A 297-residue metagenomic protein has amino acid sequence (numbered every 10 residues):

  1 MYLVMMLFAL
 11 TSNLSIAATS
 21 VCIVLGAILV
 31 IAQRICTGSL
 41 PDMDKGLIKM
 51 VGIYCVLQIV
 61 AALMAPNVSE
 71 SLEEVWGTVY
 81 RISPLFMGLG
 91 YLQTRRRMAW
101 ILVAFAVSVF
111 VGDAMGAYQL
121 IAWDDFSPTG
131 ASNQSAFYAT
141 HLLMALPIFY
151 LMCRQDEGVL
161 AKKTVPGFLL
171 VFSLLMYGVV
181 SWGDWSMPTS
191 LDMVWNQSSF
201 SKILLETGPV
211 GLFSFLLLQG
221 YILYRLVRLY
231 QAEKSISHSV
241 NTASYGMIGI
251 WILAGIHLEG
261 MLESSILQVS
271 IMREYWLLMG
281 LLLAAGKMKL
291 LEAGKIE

Functional and structural regions predicted by a protein language model:
M1-E73, Q93-A106, M152-V165, I236 (+2 more regions): Transmembrane signal-anchor hairpin modules in multi-pass inner-membrane enzymes, especially those that act on
M1-F8, V227-L262: Loop-to-helix entry and N-terminal half of a specific, functionally important transmembrane alpha helix in multi-pass
Y2, L25-I31, P147, I248-E297: Transmembrane alpha-helices of multi-pass inner-membrane enzymes
I16-R34, V75-F86, F137-L146, V210 (+1 more regions): Membrane-embedded alpha-helical segments of multi-pass membrane proteins, especially the transmembrane helices
V21-V24, G208-I222: Hydrophobic alpha-helical transmembrane segments
I59, S83-M87, R96-D125, G130-S181 (+4 more regions): Alpha-helical transmembrane segments of multi-pass inner-membrane proteins
S69-E73, S127, S132-S135, V194-N196 (+1 more regions): Membrane-interface catalytic loops of GT-C/OST-like multi-pass glycosylation enzymes that act
V180-T207: Long extracytoplasmic/lumenal interhelical loops at the membrane interface of multi-pass membrane proteins
